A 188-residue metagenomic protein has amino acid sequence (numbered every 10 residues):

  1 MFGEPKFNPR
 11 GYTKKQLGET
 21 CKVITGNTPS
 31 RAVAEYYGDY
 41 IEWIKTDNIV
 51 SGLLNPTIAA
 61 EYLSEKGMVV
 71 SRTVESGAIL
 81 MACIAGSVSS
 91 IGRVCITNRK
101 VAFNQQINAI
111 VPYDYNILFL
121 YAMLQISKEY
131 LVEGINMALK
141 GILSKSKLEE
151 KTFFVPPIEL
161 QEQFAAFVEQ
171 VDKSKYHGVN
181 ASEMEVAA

Functional and structural regions predicted by a protein language model:
M1-N27, E150, F154-A165, E169-A188: Non-catalytic DNA-recognition/assembly elements of restriction-modification systems
T13, S30-G38, N136-M137: Short coil/turn segments at secondary-structure boundaries
G18-V33, D47-S76: Sequence-specific dsDNA recognition surfaces
K45, Y62-Q125: A short beta-sheet element
I49-V50, G86-S87, Y130: Active-site/binding-pocket entry motifs
K100-N108, M137-E162: A short glycine-rich beta-alpha junction/loop motif
Q125-K128, V132, D172: Short amphipathic alpha-helical signal-transduction/dimerization elements
